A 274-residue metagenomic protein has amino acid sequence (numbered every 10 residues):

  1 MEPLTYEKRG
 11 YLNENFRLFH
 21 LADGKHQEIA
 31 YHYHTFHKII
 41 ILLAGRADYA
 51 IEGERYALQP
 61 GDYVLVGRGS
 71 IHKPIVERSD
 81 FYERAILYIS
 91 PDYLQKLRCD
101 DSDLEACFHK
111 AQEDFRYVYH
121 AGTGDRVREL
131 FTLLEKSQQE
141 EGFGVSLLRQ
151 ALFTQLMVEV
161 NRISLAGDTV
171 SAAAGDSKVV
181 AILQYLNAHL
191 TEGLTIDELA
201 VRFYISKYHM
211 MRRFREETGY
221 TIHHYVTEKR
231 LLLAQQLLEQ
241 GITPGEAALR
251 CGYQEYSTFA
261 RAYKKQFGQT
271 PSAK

Functional and structural regions predicted by a protein language model:
M1-A22, R68-Q139, V158-A166: A hydrophobic/aromatic-rich effector-binding and dimerization subdomain of bacterial HTH-type transcriptional regulators
E2, R250, A260-K274: …primarily DNA-binding HTH/wHTH and HhH modules…
R17-H34: Conserved short histidine dyad/triad with adjacent acidic residue
H32-Y49, L65: Short, conserved beta-strand element in jelly-roll/cupin
G53-R68: Short acidic-glycine-tyrosine-enriched beta hairpin
G61, H209-F214, T258-F259, Y263: Short hydrophobic/aromatic patch on the recognition helix
G122-D125, Q138-Q155, D176: All-alpha amphipathic helical-bundle segments outside canonical DNA-binding/catalytic cores that form hydrophobic
Q184, A188, G193, D197 (+2 more regions): Terminal helix-turn-helix DNA-binding modules in bacterial transcription factors
